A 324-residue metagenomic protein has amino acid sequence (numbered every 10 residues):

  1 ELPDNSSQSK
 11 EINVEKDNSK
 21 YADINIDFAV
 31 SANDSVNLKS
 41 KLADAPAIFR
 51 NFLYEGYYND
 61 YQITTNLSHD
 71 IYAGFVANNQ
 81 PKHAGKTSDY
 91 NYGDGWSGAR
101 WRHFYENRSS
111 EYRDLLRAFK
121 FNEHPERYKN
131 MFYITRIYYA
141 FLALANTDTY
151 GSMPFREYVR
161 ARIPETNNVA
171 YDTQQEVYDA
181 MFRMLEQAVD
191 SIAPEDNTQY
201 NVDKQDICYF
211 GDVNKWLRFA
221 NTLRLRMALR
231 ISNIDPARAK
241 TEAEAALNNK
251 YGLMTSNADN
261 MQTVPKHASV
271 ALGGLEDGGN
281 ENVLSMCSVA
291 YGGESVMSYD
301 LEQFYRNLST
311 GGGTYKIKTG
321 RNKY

Functional and structural regions predicted by a protein language model:
E1-G74, A99, D114: Acidic, glycine-rich segments characteristic of secretory precursors and extracytoplasmic regions
L42-A43, N78-Y138, L142-Y324: Structured, solvent-exposed acidic/aromatic patches
